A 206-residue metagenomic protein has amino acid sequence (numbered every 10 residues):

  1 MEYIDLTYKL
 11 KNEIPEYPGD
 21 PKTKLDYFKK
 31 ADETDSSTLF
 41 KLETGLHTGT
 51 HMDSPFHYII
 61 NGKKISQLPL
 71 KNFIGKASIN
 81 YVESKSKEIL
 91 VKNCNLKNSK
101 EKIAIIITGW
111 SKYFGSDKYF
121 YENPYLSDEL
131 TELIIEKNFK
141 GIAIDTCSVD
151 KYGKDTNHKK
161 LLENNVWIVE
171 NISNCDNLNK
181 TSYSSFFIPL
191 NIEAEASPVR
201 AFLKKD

Functional and structural regions predicted by a protein language model:
M1-D206: Active-/binding-site microenvironments in catalytic and ligand-binding cores
